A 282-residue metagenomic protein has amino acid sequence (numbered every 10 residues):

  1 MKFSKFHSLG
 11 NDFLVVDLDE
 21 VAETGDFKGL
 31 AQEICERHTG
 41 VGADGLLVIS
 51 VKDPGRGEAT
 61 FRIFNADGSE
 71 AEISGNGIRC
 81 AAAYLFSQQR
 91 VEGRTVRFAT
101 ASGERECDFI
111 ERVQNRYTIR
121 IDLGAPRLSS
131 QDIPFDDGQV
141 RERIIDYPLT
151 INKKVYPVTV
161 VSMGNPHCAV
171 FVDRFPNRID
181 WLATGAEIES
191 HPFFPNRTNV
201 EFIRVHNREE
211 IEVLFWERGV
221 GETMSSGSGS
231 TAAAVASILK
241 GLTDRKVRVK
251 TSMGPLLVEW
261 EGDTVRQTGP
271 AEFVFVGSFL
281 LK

Functional and structural regions predicted by a protein language model:
M1-A22, I121, G138-V161: N-terminal, positively charged, Ser/Thr/Ala/Gly-biased leader segments that form transit/presequence-like amphipathic
M1-R116, C168-K282: A glycine-rich beta-to-alpha transition motif near the start of alpha/beta enzyme domains, typified by
N115-L123: Short, solvent-exposed secondary-structure boundary/capping segments
A125-R127, M163-H167, A271: Glycine-rich beta-alpha junction loops
R127-Q131, V276: Short, charged/polar, Gly/Pro-enriched secondary-structure boundary elements
F135-I144, S190-F194: Short, conserved active-site entrance elements at the starts or edges of catalytic domains
P157-V158, P166-A169: Selected transmembrane alpha-helices and immediately adjacent juxtamembrane segments of polytopic inner-membrane
V161-M163, N177: Membrane-interfacial helix-loop segments of redox and metal-homeostasis proteins, especially TM-loop-TM junctions
